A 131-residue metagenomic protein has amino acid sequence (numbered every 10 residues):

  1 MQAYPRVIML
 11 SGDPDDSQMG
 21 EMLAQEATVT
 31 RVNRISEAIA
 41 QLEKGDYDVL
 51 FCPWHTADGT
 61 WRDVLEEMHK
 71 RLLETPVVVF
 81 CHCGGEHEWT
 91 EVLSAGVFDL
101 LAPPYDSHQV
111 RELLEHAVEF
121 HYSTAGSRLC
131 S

Functional and structural regions predicted by a protein language model:
A3-Y4, D46, R71-P76: His-Asp phosphorelay/catalytic-motif detector in bacterial-type signaling
V7, E74-E86: A short, hydrophobic beta-strand element within the central beta-sheet of small alpha/beta folds
M9-N33: Two-component/phosphorelay signaling modules centered on CheY-like receiver
N33-V49, A57: Acidic, metal-coordinating helix/loop segments flanking the phosphotransfer/catalytic sites of two-component signaling
R62-E74: Short amphipathic alpha-helix used as the core "switch/output" element in two-component signaling
D63, C81-D99: Alpha4 helix (beta4-alpha4-beta5 surface) of REC/receiver domains from two-component response regulators
Y105-L114: C-terminal output helix
E119-S131: CheY-like receiver
